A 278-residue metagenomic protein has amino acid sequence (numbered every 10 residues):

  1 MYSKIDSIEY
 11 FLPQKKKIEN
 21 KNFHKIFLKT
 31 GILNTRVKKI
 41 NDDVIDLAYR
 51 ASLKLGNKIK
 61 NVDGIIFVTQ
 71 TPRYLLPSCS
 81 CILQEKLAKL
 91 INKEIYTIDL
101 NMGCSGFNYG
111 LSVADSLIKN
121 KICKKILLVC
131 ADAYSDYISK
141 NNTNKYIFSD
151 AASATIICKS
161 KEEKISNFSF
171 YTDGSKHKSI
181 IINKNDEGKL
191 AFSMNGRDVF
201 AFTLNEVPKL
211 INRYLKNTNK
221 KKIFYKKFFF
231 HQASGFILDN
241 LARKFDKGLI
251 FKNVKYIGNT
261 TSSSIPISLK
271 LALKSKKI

Functional and structural regions predicted by a protein language model:
M1-I40, K140-N205, K209-R213: Condensing-enzyme catalytic core mediating Claisen C-C bond formation in acyl metabolism
K15-N22, D46, P72-I82, F236: A structural motif shared across PLP-dependent enzymes of the aminotransferase-like
N22, V44-K58, C79, F202-T218 (+1 more regions): Short, well-ordered amphipathic alpha-helical segments that serve as non-catalytic structural scaffolds within diverse
I45, Y49-S52, T71-R73, L90-N92 (+3 more regions): Claisen-condensing/thiolase-fold acyl-transfer catalytic domains that form or cleave C-C bonds in fatty acid
V68-Y74, M102-S105, C130-S135, Y171: Acidic, glycine-rich active-site loops and adjacent beta-strand->loop/helix elements that engage anionic groups
Q84, I157-S160, A242: Short beta-strand-to-turn element immediately C-terminal to the catalytic PLP-Schiff-base lysine in fold type I
K119-A151: Flexible, glycine-rich active-site loops centered on histidine and acidic residues that chelate a metal or position
